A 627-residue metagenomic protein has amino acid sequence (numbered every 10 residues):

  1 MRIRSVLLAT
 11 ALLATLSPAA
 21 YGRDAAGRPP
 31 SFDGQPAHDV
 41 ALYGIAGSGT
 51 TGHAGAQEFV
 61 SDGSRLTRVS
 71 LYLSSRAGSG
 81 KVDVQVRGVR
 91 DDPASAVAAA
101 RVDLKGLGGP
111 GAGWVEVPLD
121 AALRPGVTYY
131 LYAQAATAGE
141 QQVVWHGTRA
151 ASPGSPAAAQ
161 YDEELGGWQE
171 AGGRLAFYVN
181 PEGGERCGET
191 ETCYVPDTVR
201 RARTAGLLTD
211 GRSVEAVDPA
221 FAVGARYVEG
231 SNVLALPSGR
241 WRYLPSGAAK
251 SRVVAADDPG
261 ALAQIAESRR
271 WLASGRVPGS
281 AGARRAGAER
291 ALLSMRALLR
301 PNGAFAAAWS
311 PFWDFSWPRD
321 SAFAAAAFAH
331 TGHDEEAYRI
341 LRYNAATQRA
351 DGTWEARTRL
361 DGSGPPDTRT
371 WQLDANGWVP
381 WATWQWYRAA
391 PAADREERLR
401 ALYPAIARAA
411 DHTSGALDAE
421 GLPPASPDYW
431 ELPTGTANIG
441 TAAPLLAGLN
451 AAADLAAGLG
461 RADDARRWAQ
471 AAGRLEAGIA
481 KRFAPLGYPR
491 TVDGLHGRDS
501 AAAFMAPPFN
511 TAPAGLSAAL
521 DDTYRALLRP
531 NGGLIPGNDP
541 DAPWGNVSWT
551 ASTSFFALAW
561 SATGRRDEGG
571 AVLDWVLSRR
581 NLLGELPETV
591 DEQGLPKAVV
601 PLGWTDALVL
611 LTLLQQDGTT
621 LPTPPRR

Functional and structural regions predicted by a protein language model:
M1-R23: Secretory targeting and sorting signals
R23-A96, G106-G113, P118-T128, Q134-G184: Beta-sheet-rich sandwich/jelly-roll-like modules and their strand-loop junctions
G184-D314, Y338-R339, Y343, W354 (+1 more regions): Low-complexity, Ser/Thr/Pro/Gly-enriched N-terminal "stalk/linker" regions
A225-V254, A306-F315, R357-G377, Q385 (+3 more regions): The feature captures the catalytic groove of carbohydrate-active enzymes
R270, S274-L292, R349-D351, D367-T368 (+2 more regions): Active-site acid/base region of carbohydrate-active enzymes
D314-A419, A442, L446, V600-D617: Aromatic-rich carbohydrate-recognition surfaces in CAZymes
R369-W386, G494-A514, S552-R627: C-terminal capping/lid segments that line or modulate ligand- or cofactor-binding pockets
T370, T436-A447, G458-L459, A465-S554 (+1 more regions): Extended ligand-binding clefts on enzyme/binding-domain cores
